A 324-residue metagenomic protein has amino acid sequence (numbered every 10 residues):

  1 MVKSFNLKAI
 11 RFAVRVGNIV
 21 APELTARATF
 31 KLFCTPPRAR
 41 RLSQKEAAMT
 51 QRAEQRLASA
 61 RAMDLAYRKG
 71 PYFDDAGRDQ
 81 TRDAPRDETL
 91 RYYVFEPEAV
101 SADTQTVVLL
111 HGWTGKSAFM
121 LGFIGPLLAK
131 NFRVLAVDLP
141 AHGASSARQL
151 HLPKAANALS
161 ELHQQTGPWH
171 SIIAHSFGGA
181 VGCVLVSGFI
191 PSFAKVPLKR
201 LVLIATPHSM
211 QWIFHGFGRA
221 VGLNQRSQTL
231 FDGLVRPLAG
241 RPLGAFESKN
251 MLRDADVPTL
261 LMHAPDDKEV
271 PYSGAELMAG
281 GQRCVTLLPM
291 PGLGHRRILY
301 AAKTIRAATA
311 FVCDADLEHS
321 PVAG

Functional and structural regions predicted by a protein language model:
Q44-E98: N-terminal cap/lid segment of alpha/beta-hydrolase-fold proteins
S117, I124-S146: Conserved alpha/beta-hydrolase
Q149-H170: Alpha/beta-hydrolase active-site loop
I173-A174, G178-G182: Gly/Ala-rich beta-loop-alpha elbow adjacent to hydrolase catalytic centers
P191-R241: Hydrolase active-site cap/lid region
D254-D256, L261-H263, D267: Short beta-strand/loop motif that positions the catalytic acidic residue of the alpha/beta-hydrolase fold
K268-G274: Conserved alpha/beta-hydrolase "acid-adjacent" motif
L293-I305: Catalytic histidine-centered segment of alpha/beta-hydrolase-like enzymes
